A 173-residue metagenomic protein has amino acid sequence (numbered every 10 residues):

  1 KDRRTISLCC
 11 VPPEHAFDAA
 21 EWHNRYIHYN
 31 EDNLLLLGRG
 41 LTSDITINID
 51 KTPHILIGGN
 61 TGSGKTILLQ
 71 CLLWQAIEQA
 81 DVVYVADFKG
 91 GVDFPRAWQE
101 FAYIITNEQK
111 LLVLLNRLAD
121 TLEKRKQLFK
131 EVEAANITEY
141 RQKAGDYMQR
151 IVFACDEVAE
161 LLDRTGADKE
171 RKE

Functional and structural regions predicted by a protein language model:
D2-S7, A16-A134, M148-E173: P-loop NTPase catalytic phosphate-binding loop
P12-P13: Long, low-complexity intrinsically disordered regions enriched in Ser/Thr/Asp/Glu with frequent Gly/Pro
T138-G145: Conserved alpha-helical scaffold flanking the Walker A/P-loop in AAA+ ATPase domains
